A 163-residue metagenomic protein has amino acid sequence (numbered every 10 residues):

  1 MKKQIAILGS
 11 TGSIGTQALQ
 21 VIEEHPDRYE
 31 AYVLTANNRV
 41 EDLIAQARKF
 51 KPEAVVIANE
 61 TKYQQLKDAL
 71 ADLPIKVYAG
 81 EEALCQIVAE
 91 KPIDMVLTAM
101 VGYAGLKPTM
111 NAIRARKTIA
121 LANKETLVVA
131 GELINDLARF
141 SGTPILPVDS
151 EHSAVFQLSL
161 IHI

Functional and structural regions predicted by a protein language model:
M1-V55: N-terminal Rossmann-like dinucleotide-binding module
I7, I57, V77-G80, L97-T98 (+2 more regions): General beta-strand structural signal in soluble alpha/beta enzymes
T11, A47, V96, R116 (+1 more regions): Residue-level signal for inorganic ion chemistry
L34-E82: Glycine-rich nucleotide/cofactor/substrate-binding loop typically near the N-terminus or early in the first domain
A79-N111: Beta-loop-alpha module in the N-terminal Rossmann-like domain of NAD(P)-dependent dehydrogenases, especially those
M100, I113, K117-V128: ADP-ribose/adenylate-binding Rossmann-like module
K107, K124-T143: Rossmann-fold NAD(P)-binding glycine/threonine-rich loop
I161-I163: Conserved small/polar residues in nucleotide/adenosyl-binding loops
